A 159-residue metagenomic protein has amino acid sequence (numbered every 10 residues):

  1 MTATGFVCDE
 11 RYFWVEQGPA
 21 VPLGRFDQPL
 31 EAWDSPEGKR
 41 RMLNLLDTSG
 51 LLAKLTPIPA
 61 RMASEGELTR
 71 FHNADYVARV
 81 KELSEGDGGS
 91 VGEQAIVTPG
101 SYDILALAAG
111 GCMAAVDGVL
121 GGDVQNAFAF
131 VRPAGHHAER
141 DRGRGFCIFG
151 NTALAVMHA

Functional and structural regions predicted by a protein language model:
M1-A159: HDAC/HDAC-like amidohydrolase catalytic core signature
